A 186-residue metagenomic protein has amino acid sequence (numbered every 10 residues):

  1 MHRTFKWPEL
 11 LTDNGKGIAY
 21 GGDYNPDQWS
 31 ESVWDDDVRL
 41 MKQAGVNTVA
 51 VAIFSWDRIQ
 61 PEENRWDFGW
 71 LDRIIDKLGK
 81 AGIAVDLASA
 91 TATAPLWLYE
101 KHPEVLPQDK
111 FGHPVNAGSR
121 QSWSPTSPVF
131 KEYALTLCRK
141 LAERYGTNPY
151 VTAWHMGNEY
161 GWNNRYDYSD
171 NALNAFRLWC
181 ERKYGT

Functional and structural regions predicted by a protein language model:
H2-K6: Repeat-mediated protein-protein interaction surfaces in helical alpha-solenoids
W7-V33: Boundary/entry segment of secreted carbohydrate-active catalytic domains
E9, D35-N116, C138-A142, G146: Aromatic-lined substrate-binding rim segments of carbohydrate-active enzymes
I18-G22, V49-V51, V85-S89, T152-M156: Hydrophobic faces of well-ordered beta-strands that scaffold small-molecule active sites in alpha/beta enzyme cores
Y20, W56-Q60, S119-S124: A short, mixed-charge helix-start or loop-turn motif at secondary-structure junctions
N25-D27, F54, A90-A94, M156-G161: Active-site beta-loop-alpha junctions enriched in small/polar residues
D27, E31-W34, N64-F68, W123 (+2 more regions): Solvent-exposed, acidic/flexible segments
F111-T186: Polysaccharide-binding and catalytic clefts of secreted carbohydrate-active enzymes
